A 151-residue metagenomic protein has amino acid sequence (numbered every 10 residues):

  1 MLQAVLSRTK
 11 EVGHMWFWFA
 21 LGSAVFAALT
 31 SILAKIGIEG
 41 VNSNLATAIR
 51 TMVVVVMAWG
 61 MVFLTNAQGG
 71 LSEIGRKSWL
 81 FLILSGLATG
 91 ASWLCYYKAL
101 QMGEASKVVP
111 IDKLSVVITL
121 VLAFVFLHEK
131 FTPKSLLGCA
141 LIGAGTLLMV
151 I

Functional and structural regions predicted by a protein language model:
L2-G22, V41, V54-L82, W93-M102 (+1 more regions): Membrane-interface interhelical linkers
W18, G22-V25, I49-V53, L80 (+3 more regions): Hydrophobic residues within alpha-helical transmembrane segments of multi-pass solute transporters/permease subunits
A28, I32, W59, G86 (+2 more regions): Hydrophobic/small/kink-forming positions within alpha-helical transmembrane segments of polytopic membrane proteins
L29-V54, L71: Juxtamembrane helix-loop-helix junctions in multi-pass membrane proteins
G37, A46, A99, V125-L127: Hydrophobic/aromatic residues within transmembrane alpha-helices of multi-pass small-molecule transporters
L45-M52, Q101-I118: Helix-helix packing/entry segments at the starts of transmembrane helices
A58, K134-V150: Hydrophobic transmembrane alpha-helices of multi-pass small-molecule transport proteins
V117-S135: C-terminal transmembrane-helix exit sites in multi-pass transporters
